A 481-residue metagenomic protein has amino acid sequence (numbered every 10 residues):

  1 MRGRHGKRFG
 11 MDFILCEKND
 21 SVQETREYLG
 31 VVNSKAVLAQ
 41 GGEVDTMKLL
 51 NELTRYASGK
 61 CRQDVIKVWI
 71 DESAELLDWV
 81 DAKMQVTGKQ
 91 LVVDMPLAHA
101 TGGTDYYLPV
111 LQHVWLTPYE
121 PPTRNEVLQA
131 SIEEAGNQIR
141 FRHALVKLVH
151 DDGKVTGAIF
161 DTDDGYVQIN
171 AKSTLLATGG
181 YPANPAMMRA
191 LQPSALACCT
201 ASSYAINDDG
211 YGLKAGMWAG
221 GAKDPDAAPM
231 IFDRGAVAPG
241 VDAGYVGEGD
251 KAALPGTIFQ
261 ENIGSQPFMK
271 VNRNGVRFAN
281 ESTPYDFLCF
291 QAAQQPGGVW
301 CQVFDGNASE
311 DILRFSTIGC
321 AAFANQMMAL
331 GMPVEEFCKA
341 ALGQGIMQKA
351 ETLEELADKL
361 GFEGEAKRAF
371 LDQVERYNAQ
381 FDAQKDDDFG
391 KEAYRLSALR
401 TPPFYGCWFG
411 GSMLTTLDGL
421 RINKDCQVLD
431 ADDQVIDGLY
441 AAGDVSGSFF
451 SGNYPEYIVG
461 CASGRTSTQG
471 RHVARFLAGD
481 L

Functional and structural regions predicted by a protein language model:
K7-R26: Glycine-rich FAD pyrophosphate-binding loop
Q23-R26, N33, P185-A190, G452-N453: Short, solvent-exposed loop/turn and secondary-structure capping segments
T25-E52: N-terminal glycine-rich dinucleotide-binding loop that anchors FAD/FMN and/or NAD(P) in oxidoreductases
R26, W69-Y166, N184-M188, A236 (+2 more regions): Conserved redox-cofactor binding core of oxidoreductases
V44-Y106, E355-K359, A366-F370: Rossmann-like flavin
K147, T352, E363-N453: A glycine-rich dinucleotide-binding beta-alpha-beta segment and adjacent secondary-structure elements that constitute
T162, I169-V241, C289, Y457-V459 (+1 more regions): Glycine-rich loop(s) and the adjacent beta-strand/alpha-helix scaffold that form part
L213-A215, A219-E365: An anion/pyrophosphate-binding glycine-rich loop and adjacent beta-alpha core in soluble alpha-beta enzymes
